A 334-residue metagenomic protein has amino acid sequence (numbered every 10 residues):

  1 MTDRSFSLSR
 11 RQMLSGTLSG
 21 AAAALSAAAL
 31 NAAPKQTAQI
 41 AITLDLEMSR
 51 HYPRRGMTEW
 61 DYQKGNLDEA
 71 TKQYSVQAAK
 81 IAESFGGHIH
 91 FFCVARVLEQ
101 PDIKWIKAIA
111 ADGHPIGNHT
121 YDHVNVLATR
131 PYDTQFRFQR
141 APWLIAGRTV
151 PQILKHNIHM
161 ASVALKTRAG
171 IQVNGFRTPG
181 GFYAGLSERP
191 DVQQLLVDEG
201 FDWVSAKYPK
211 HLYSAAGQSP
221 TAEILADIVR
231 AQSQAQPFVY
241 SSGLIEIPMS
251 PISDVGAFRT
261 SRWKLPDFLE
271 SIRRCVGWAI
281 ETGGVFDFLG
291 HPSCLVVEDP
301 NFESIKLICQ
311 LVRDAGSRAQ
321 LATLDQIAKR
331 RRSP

Functional and structural regions predicted by a protein language model:
T2-A21: N-terminal secretory signal peptides and thylakoid transit peptides that target proteins across membranes
A27-P34: Boundary at the C-terminal end of the N-terminal hydrophobic targeting segment
K35-P115, H123-N125, Q172-G181, E270 (+2 more regions): Active-site beta->alpha N-cap acidic-glycine motif
L67-K72, F92-D102, V124-T129, P151-L154 (+4 more regions): Acidic-and-aromatic substrate-binding clefts and catalytic sites of carbohydrate-active enzymes
V76-H88, Q139-Y183, F201, V239-S241 (+2 more regions): CE4/NodB-like, metal-dependent polysaccharide N-deacetylase domain that modifies extracellular/periplasmic N-acetylated
D112-I158: Substrate-binding cleft of extracellular glycoside hydrolase catalytic domains
Q135-W143, Q172, T178-A279: Active-site-adjacent pocket scaffolds in enzyme catalytic domains
W203-Y208, L265-P334: C-terminal domain-boundary segment and adjacent tail
